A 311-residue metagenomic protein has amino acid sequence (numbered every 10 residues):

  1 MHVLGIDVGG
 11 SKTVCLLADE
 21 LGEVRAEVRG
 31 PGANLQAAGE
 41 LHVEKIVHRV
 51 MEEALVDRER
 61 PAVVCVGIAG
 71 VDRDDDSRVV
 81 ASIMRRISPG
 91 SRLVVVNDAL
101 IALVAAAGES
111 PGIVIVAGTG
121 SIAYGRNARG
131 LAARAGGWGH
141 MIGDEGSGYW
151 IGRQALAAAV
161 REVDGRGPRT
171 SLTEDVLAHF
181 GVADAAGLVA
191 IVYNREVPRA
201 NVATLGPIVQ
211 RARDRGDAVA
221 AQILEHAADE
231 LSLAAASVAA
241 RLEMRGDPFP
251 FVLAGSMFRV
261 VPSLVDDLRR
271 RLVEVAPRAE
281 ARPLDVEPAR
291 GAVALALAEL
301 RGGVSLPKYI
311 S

Functional and structural regions predicted by a protein language model:
M1-A62, I83-S88, A105-G112, L156-S311: ATP-binding/phosphotransfer module of carbohydrate and carboxylate kinases, centering on a glycine-rich
V8, K12-T13, G70-R73, S121-A123 (+6 more regions): Short, flexible micro-motifs
V64-G67, D76: N-terminal functional module of multi-domain proteins
G67, V96, V252-A254: Solvent-exposed beta-strand sheet faces enriched in polar/charged residues
G67-G70, V116-A117, R215-A218: N-terminal loops that bind phosphate or other acidic moieties and the adjacent beta-alpha structural core
V71-R169, P307-S311: Phosphate-binding/catalytic loop of phosphoryl-transfer enzymes
